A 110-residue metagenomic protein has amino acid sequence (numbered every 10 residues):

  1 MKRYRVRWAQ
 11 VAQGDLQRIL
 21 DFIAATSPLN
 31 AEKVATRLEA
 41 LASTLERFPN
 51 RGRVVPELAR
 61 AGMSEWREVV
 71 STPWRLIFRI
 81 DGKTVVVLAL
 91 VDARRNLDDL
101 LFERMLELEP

Functional and structural regions predicted by a protein language model:
M1-R37: Arg/Lys-rich, positively charged N-terminal/basic patches that mediate binding to nucleic acids
R7, E39-A42, W66: PIN-domain endoribonuclease scaffold, especially VapC-family toxins
L20, R67, A89: A cross-family signal for key residues in well-ordered alpha-helices that form functional helical elements
F22, R51, A61, A93 (+1 more regions): A short linear boundary/processing microfeature
A42-S43, L88: A short hydrophobic/aromatic micro-motif that marks alpha-helical segments and, especially, helix-coil
E46: Short proline/glycine- and basic residue-enriched helix-capping loop/turn segments at helix->loop/beta transitions
N50-V85: Basic/aromatic recognition patch in beta-strand/loop cores that engages polyanionic ligands
S71-R75, R79-P110: Enriched for short, Lys/Arg-rich terminal
